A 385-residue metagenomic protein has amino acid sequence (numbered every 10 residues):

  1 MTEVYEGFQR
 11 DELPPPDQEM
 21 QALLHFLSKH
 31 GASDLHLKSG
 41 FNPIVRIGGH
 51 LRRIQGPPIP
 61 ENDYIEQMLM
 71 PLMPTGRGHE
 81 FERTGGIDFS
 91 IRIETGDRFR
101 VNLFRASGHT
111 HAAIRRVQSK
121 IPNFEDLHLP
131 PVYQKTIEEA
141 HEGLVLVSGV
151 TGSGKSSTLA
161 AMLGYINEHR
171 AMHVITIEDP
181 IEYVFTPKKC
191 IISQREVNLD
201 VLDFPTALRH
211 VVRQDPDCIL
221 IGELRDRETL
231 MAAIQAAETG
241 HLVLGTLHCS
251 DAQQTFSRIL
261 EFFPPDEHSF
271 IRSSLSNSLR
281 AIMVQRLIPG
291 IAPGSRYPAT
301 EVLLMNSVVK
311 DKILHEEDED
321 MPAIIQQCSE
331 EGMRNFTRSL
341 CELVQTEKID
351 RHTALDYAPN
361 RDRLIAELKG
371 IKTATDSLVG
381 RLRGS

Functional and structural regions predicted by a protein language model:
T2-S385: Short, flexible helix-loop junctions that flank or precede catalytic/ligand sites
